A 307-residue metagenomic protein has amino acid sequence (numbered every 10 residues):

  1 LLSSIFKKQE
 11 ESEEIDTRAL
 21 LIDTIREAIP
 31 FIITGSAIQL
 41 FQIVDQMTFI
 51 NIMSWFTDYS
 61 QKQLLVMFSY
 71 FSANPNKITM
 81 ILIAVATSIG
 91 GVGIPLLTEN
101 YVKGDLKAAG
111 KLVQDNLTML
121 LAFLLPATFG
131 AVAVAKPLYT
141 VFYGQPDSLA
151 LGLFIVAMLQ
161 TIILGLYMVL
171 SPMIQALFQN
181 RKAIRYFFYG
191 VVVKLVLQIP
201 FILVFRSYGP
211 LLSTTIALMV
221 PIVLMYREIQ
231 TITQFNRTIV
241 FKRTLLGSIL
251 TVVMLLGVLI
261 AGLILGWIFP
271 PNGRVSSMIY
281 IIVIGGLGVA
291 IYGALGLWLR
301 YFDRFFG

Functional and structural regions predicted by a protein language model:
L1-K7, L112-V132, Y208-T233, G247-T251: Short alpha-helical transmembrane segments in multi-pass integral membrane proteins
L21-I25, S72, D105-A122, P126-V134 (+3 more regions): Interfacial transmembrane-helix starts/ends
P30, Q63-A86, L117-M119: Alpha-helical transmembrane segments of polytopic membrane transporters and translocases
M80-D105: Helix-loop junctions and terminal segments of transmembrane helices in multi-pass membrane transport/translocation
V132-I162, P270-V275: Interfacial segments at transmembrane-helix termini and the short loops linking adjacent helices
L159-F188, V204: Membrane-interface junctions at transmembrane-helix termini in multi-pass inner-membrane proteins
R181-S207, A217-E228, L250-G262, L287-L295: Alpha-helical transmembrane segments of multi-pass membrane transporters and transport-associated inner-membrane enzymes
A261-G307: Membrane-proximal transmembrane or re-entrant/amphipathic helices at the cytosolic face
